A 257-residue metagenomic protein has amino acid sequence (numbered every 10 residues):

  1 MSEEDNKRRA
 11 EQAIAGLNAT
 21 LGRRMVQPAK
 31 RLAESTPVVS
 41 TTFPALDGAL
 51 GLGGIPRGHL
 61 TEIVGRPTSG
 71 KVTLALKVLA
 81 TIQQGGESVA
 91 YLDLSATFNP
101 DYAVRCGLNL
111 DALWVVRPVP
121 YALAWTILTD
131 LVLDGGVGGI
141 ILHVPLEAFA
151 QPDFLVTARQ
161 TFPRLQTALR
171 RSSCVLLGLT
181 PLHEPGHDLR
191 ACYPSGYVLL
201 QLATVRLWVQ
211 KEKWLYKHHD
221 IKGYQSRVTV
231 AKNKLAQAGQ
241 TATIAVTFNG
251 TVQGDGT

Functional and structural regions predicted by a protein language model:
S2-L110, Y121-L133: The Walker A/P-loop phosphate-binding site
L46, I63, A103, L113 (+4 more regions): Conserved RecA-like P-loop NTPase ATPase core
T61-I63, A90-L92, W114-V116, L177 (+1 more regions): Hydrophobic/aromatic beta-strand patches that form the interior of the parallel beta-sheet core in alpha/beta enzyme
L94-A96, P118-P120, V144-E147, P181-E184 (+1 more regions): Short, ordered loop/turn segments at secondary-structure junctions
V104-W114, G250-G256: Mobile, glycine- and charge-enriched loop segments and immediately flanking short secondary-structure elements within
P118-L177: Phosphate-binding/switch loop-helix module in NTP-utilizing enzymes
Q166-T257: Phosphate-binding/switch region of NTP-binding enzymes
